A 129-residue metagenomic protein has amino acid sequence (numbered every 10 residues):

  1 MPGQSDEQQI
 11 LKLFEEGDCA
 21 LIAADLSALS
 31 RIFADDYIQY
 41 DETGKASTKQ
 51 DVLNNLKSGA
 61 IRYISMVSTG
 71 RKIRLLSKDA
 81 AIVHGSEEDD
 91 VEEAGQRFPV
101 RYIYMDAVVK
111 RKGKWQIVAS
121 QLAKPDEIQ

Functional and structural regions predicted by a protein language model:
P2-Q129: A beta-strand edge to alpha-helix "cap/lid" segment located at domain peripheries
